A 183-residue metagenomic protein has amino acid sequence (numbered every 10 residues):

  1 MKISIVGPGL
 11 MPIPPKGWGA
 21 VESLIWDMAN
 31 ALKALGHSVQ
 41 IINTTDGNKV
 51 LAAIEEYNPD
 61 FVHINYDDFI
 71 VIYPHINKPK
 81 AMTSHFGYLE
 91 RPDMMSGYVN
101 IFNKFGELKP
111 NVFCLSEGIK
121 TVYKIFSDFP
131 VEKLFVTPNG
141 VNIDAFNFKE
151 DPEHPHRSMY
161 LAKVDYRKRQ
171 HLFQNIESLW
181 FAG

Functional and structural regions predicted by a protein language model:
M1-T44: N-terminal subdomain of nucleotide-sugar transferases
I3-S4, F61-I64, Y73-P92, V112-F113: Active-site proximal beta-strand in glycosyltransferases
P8, V21-L24, I64-Y66, L108 (+2 more regions): Replace "coordinates the UDP/GDP/TDP-sugar" with "coordinates nucleotide-activated sugar donors
L10-M11, N142, K163-Y166: Nucleotide-sugar-dependent glycosyltransferase donor-binding/catalytic pocket residues
N30, H85, N139, Y160-D165: Conserved donor-binding loops in enzymes that form glycosidic bonds
T44-V62, Y66: An amphipathic, basic-hydrophobic alpha-helix
R91-D93, N103-K133, V141-I143: A short, active-site helix/loop in glycosyltransferases that binds the activated sugar's phosphate group
F113, E150-W180: Conserved donor-binding/catalytic core segment of Leloir-type glycosyltransferases
